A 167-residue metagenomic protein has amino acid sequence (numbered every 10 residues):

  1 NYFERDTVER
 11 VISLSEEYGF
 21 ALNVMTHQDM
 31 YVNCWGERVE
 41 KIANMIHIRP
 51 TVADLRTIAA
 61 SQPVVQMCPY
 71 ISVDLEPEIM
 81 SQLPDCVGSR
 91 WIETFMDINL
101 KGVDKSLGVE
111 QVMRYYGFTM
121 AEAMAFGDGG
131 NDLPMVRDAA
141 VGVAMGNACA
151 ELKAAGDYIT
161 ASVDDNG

Functional and structural regions predicted by a protein language model:
N1, D164-G167: Short, intrinsically disordered, charge-balanced linker/junction segments flanking boundaries in proteins
E4-R5: P-type ATPase nucleotide-binding
V8-F126, G130-M135: Conserved acidic, metal-coordinating active-site core of Asp-based, Mg2+-dependent phosphoryl-transfer enzymes
Q28-D29, A150, N166: Conserved beta-strand edge residues that scaffold enzyme active sites
I71, D104, N147, V163-D164: Short beta->alpha linker loops
V109, T119-V163: Acidic, Mg2+-coordinating phosphoryl-transfer loop and its flanking beta/alpha structural elements, shared across
